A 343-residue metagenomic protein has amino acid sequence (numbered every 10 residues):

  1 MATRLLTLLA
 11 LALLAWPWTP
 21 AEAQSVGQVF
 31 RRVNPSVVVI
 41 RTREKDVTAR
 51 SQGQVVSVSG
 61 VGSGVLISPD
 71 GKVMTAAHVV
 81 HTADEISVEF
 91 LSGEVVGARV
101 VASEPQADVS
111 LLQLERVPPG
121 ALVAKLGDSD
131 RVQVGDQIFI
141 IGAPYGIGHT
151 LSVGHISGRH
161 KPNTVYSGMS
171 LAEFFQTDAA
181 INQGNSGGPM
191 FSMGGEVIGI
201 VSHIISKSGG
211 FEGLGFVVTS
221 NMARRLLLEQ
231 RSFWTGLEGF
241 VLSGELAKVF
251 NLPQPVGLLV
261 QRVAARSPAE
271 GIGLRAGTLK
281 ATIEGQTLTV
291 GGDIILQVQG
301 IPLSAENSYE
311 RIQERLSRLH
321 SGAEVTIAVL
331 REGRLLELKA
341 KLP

Functional and structural regions predicted by a protein language model:
M1-L5: Positively charged n-region of N-terminal signal peptides that target proteins for export
T7-P17: Bacterial N-terminal signal peptides
A21-V249, Q254-V256, A265, E306-S317: Serine-dependent protease modules
V73-M74, I198, G271-N307: Conserved PDZ fold ligand-binding element
G127, Q133, R275-T278, V290-G291 (+1 more regions): Residue-level recognition of short, solvent-exposed, well-ordered loop/turn junctions that link secondary-structure
K341-P343: Short beta-strand edge segments in extracellular beta-sheet folds
